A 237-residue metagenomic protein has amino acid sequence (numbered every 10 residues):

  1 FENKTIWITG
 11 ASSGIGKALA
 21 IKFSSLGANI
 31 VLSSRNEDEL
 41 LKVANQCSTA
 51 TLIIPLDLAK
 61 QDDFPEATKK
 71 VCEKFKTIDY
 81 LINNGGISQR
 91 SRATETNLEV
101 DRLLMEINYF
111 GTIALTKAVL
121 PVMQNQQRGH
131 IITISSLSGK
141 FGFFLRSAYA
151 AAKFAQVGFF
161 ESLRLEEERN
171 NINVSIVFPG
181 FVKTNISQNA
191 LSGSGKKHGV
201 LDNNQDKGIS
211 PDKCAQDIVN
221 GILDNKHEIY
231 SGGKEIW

Functional and structural regions predicted by a protein language model:
S12-S13: Conserved glycine-rich cofactor-binding loop
L26-V43: Conserved glycine-rich Rossmann-like NAD(P)H-binding loop of the short-chain dehydrogenase/reductase
L56-E66, L98: The beta1-alpha1 cofactor-binding region of Rossmann-like NAD(H)/NADP(H)-dependent oxidoreductases
R92-L103: Substrate-binding pocket helix/loop in short-chain dehydrogenase/reductase
T116, A152: Active-site helix of classical SDR
S136: Residue(s) in the substrate-gating loop at a strand-loop-helix junction that position the organic substrate next
R169-G233: SDR active-site lid
